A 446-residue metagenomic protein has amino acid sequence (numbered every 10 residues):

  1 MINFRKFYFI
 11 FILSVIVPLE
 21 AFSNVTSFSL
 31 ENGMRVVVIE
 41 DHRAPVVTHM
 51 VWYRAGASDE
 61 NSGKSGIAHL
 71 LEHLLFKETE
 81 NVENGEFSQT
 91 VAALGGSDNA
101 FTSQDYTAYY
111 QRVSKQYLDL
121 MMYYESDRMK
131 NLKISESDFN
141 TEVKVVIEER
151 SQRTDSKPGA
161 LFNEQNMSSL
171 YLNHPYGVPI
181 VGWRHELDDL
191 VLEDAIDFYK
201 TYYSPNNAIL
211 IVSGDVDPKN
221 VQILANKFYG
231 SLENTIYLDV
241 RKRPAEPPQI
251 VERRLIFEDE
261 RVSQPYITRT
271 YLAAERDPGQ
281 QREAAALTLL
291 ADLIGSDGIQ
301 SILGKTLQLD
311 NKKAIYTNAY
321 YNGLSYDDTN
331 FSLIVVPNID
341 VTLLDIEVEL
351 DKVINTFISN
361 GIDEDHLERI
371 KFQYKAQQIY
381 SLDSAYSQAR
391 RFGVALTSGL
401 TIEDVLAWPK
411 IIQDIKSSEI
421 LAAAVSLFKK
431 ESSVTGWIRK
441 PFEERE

Functional and structural regions predicted by a protein language model:
Y8-E20: Bacterial N-terminal signal peptides
N24-S27, M167-A208, R241-E246, A273-D277 (+2 more regions): Histidine-acidic residue clusters that define the catalytic metal-binding segment of zinc metallopeptidase domains
G33, H42-T90, Q281-G295, I302-K305: Active/ligand-binding-proximal structured segments within catalytic/core domains that scaffold catalytic residues
Y53, E80, E86-F198, R369-D383: Acidic/histidine-enriched segments that form metal/cofactor-coordinating and catalytic pocket/exosite environments
E78, R112-V143, Q222, D297-G298 (+1 more regions): M16/insulysin-pitrilysin zinc metalloprotease superfamily fold
L172, I180, P205, I209-D277 (+2 more regions): An aromatic/glycine/proline-enriched structural segment found at the starts of mature extracellular/organellar domains
I209-I211, A319, I334-V336, F357 (+2 more regions): C-terminal regions of mature proteins
T268-L272, G295-P337: A structural supersecondary motif
